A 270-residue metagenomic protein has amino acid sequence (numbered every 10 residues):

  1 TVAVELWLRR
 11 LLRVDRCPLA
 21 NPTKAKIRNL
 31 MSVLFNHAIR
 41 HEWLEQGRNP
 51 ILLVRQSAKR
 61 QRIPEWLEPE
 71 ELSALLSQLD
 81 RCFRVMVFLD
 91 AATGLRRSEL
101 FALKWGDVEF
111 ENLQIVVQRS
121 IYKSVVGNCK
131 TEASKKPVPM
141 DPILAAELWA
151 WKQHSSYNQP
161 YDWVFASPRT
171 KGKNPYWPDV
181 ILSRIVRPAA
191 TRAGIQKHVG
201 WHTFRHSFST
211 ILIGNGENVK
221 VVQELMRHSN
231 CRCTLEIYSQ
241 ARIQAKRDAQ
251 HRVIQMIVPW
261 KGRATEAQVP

Functional and structural regions predicted by a protein language model:
T1-H37, H41-W43, Q61, G172-I181 (+1 more regions): N-terminal core-binding DNA-recognition domain of tyrosine site-specific recombinases/integrases
V14-L30, R40-L103, E111, Y122 (+6 more regions): Basic, Lys/Arg- and aromatic-enriched nucleic-acid-binding interface segment
V14-N21, S73-R84, T93, V138 (+5 more regions): Short, basic (Lys/Arg/His-rich) helix/loop patches that form interaction surfaces in the mid-to-C-terminal regions
A58, W66, I121, M226-R252: Catalytic-site neighborhood detector that most strongly recognizes the C-terminal catalytic loop/helix of tyrosine
N112, K123-P137, P142-A146, A150 (+5 more regions): C-terminal secondary-structure termini that scaffold catalytic or DNA-interacting sites
